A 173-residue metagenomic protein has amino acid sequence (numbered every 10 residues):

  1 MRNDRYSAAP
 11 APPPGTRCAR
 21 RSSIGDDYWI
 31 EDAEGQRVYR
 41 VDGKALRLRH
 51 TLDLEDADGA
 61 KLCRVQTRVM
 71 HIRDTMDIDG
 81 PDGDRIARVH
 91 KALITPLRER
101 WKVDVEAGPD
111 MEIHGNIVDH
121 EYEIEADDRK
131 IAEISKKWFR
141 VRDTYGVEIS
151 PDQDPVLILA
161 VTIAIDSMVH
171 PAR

Functional and structural regions predicted by a protein language model:
M1-R173: Intrinsically disordered, low-complexity proline/glycine-rich segments
